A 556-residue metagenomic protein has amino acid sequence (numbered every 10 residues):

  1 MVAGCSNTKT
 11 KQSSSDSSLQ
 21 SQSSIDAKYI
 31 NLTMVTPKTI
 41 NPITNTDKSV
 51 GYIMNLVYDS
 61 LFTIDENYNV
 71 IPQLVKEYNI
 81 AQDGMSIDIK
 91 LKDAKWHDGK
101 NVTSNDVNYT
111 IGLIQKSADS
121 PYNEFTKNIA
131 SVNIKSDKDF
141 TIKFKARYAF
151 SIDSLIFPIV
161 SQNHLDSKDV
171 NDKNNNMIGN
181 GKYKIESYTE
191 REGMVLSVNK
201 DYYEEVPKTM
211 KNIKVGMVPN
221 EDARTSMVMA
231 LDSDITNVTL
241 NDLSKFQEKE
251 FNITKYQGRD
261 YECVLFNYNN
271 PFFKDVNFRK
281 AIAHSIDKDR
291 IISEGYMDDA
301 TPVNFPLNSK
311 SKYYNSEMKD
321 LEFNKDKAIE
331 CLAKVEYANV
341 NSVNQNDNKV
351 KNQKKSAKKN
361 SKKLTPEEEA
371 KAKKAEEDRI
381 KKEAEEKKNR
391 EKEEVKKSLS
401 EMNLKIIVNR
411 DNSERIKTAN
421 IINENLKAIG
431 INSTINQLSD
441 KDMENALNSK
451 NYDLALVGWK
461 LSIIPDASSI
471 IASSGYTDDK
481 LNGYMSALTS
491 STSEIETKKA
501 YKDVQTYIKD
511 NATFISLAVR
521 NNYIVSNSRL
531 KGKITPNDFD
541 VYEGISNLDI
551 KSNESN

Functional and structural regions predicted by a protein language model:
L32-I80, G112, I178: N-terminal lobe/hinge region of extracytoplasmic solute-binding protein
K48, I156-N212, D222, D326-E330: Gly/Pro-rich hinge or "lid" segments in bacterial periplasmic/extracellular proteins
K76-A118, F272: Aromatic- and charge-enriched surface segment that lines or borders ligand/interaction sites
N79, E124-L165, S187: Surface-exposed binding/hinge segments that line and control ligand-binding clefts or catalytic entry sites
D201-S244, N432: Ligand-site clamp/hinge motif
K274-I421, E554: Append "and occasionally in soluble cytosolic enzymes with long acidic Gly/Pro-rich linkers
T434-M443, A467-R529, S555-N556: Extracytoplasmic/peripheral linker and loop segments enriched in polar/acidic and small residues with frequent Thr/Pro
S528-N556: Long beta-strand-rich cores associated with HINT superfamily self-processing modules
